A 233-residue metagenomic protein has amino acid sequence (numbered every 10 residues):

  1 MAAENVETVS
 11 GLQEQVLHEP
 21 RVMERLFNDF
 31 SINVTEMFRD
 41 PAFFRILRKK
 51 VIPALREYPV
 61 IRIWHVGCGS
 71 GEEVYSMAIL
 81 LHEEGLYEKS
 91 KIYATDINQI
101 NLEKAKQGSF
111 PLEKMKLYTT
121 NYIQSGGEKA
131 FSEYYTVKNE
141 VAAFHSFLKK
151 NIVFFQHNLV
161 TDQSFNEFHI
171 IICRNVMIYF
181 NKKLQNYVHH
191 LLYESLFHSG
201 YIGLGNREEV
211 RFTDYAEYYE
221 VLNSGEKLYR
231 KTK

Functional and structural regions predicted by a protein language model:
M1-W64: Conserved AdoMet
R56, F110, F197: Short conserved AdoMet
Y58-G71, S90-Y93: Conserved class I S-adenosyl-L-methionine
S70-Y87: Conserved SAM-binding loop of SAM-dependent methyltransferases across substrates and taxa, primarily the Class I
S90-I172, V176, L184, E209-V210 (+1 more regions): Extended basic-aromatic, gly/pro-enriched interface segments that bind polyanionic ligands
I170, F212-K233: Core SAM-dependent methyltransferase catalytic element
N186-H198: A short glycine-rich, Lys/Arg-flanked "PGG" loop and its adjoining helix->strand segment in the class I
H198-N206: Conserved beta-strand signature within the Rossmann-like core of class I S-adenosyl-L-methionine
